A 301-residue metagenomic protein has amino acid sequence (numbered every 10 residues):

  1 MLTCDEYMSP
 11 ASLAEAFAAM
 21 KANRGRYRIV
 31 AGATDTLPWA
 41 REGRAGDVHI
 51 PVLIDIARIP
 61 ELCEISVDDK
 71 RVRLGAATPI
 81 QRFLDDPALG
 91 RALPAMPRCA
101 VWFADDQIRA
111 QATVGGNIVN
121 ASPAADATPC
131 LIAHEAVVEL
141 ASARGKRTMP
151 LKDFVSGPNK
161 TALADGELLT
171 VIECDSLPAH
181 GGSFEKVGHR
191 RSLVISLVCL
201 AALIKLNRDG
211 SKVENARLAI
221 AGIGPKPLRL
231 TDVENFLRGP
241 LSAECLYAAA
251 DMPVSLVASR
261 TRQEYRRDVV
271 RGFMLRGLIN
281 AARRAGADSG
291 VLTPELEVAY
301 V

Functional and structural regions predicted by a protein language model:
M1-V301: C-terminal structural segment of proteins
